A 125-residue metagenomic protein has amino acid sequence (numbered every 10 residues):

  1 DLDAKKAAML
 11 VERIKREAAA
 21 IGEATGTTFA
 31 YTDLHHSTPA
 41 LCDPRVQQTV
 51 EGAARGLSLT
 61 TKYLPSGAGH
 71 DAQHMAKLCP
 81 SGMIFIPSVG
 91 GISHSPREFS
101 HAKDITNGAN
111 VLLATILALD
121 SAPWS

Functional and structural regions predicted by a protein language model:
D1, F29-D33, V89-P96: A short small-residue
D1-A30: A glycine- and small/hydrophobic-rich beta-loop-beta segment that serves as a flexible "lid/hinge" or phosphate-binding
D1-E12, S37-L41, R45, K103: A short glycine-/small-residue-rich loop at the edge of a beta-strand within enzyme catalytic domains
K6, R13-E17, I86-S125: His/Asp/Glu-rich mid-to-C-terminal helical/loop segments that flank catalytic regions of hydrolases
A19, E23, R55, L59 (+2 more regions): Hydrophobic alpha-helix feature that most strongly marks membrane-spanning transmembrane helices and their immediate
E23-T28, E51, L57-T60, G90-S93 (+2 more regions): Short, surface-exposed, polar/charged, turn-prone segments marking secondary-structure boundaries
T28, T32, H36-P87: Active-site-adjacent substrate-binding region of metalloamidase/peptidase-like peptide-processing proteins
